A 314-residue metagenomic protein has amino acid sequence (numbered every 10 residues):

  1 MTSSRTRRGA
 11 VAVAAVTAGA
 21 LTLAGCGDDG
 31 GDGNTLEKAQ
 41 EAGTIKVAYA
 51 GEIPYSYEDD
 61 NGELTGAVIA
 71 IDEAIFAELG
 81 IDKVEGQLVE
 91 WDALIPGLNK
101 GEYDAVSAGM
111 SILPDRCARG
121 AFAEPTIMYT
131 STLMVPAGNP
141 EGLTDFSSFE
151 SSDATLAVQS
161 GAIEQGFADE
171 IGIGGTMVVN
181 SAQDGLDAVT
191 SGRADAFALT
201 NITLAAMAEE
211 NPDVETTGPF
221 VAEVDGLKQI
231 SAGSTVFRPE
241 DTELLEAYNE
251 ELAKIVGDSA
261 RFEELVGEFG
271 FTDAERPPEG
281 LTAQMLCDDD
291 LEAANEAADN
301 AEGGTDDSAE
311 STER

Functional and structural regions predicted by a protein language model:
A20-G25: C-terminal motif of bacterial Sec signal peptides marking the signal peptidase cleavage site
G27, I69-E78, N139, Q229-D273: Extended ligand-binding regions for polar small-molecule ligands
D28-G30, I163-T176, A247-R314: Ligand-binding clefts/hinges and TM-proximal coupling segments of bilobed small-molecule sensing domains
D32-A108: Extracytoplasmic small-molecule ligand-binding "clamshell" domains of the periplasmic binding protein/Venus flytrap
K46-P54, L64-L79, T130-G185, N201-A205: Bilobed "Venus flytrap"/periplasmic-binding protein-like clamshell domains and structurally analogous long
E73, E85-S148: Acidic, polar ligand-binding/catalytic clefts
M110-A118, D195-Q229: A ligand-binding cleft/hinge motif common to bilobed small-molecule-binding domains
M128-T132, E210-L252, D273-E292: Periplasmic-binding protein-like
